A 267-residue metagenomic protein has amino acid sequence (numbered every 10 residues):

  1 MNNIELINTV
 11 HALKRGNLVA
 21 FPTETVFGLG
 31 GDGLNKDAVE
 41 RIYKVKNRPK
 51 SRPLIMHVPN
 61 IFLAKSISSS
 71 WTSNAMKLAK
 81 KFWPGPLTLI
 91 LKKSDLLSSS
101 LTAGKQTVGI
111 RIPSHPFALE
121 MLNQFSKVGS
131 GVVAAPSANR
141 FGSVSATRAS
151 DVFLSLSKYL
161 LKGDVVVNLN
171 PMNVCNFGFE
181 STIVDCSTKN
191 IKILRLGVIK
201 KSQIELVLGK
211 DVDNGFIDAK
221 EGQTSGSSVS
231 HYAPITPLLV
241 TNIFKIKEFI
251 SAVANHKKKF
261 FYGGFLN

Functional and structural regions predicted by a protein language model:
M1-N267: Active-site-adjacent structural elements in enzyme catalytic cores
